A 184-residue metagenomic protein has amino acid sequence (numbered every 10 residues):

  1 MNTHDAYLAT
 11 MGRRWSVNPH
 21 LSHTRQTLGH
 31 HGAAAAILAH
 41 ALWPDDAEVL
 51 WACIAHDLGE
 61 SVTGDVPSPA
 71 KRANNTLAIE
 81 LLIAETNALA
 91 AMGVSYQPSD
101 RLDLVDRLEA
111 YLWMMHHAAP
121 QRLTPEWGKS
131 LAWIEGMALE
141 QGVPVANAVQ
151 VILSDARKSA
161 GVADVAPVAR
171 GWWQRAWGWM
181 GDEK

Functional and structural regions predicted by a protein language model:
M1-K184: Metal-dependent phosphohydrolase cores
